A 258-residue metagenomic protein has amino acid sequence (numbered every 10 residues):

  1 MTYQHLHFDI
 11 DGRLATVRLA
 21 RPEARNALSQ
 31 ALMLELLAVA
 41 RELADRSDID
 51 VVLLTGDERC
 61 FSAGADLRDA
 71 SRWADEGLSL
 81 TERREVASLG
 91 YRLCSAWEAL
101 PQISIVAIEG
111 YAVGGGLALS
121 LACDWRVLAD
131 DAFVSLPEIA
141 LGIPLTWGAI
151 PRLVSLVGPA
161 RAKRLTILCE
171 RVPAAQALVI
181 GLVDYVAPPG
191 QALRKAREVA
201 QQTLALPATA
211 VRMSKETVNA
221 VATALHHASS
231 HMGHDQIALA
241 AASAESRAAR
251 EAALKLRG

Functional and structural regions predicted by a protein language model:
M1-A15, C169-A174, R194-G258: C-terminal alpha-helix plus adjacent terminal tail
M1-D57: Conserved CoA-thioester-binding segment of acyl-CoA-metabolizing enzymes
V17, L54, D66, L119-L121 (+3 more regions): Hydrophobic/aromatic residues within transmembrane alpha-helices of multi-pass small-molecule transporters
L32-E35, V86-L89, A192, G233: Hydrophobic alpha-helical membrane-association signature
G56-L93, L225: Glycine- (often His-adjacent) and acidic-residue-rich active-site loop that binds/positions the CoA thioester
R59-A63, A112-G114, V218, G258: Short, active-site-adjacent cap segments at secondary-structure transitions
S95-T209: Crotonase-fold acyl-CoA enzyme core
